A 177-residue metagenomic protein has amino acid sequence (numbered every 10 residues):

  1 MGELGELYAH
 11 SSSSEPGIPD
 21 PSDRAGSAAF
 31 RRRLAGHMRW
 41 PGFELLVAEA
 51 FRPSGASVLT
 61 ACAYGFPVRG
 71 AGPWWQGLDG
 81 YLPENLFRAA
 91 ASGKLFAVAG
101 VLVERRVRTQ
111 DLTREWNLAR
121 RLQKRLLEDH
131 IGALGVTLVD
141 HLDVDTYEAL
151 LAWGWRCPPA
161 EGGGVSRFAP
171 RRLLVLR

Functional and structural regions predicted by a protein language model:
M1-G36, W40-P41, L45-L59, Y64: Short amphipathic alpha-helix that is part of the acyltransferase structural core
R33-A35, L82-F87, Q123: Short secondary-structure capping micro-motifs at structural edges
R52, P67-G72, L118, L122-H130 (+2 more regions): Acyl-donor-binding surface of acyltransferase catalytic domains
A63-R114: Conserved acyl-donor/pantetheine-binding loop and adjacent beta-alpha core of acyl/acetyltransferases and related
F96-V98, L127-H141, E161, A169: Conserved GNAT acetyl-CoA-binding A-motif
V98-E128, E148, A152: Conserved acetyl-CoA-binding loop-helix of GNAT-fold acetyltransferases
L142-D143, G163-R177: C-terminal "cap" of GNAT-fold acetyltransferases
D145-G163: Conserved N-terminal glycine/acidic-rich loop preference
